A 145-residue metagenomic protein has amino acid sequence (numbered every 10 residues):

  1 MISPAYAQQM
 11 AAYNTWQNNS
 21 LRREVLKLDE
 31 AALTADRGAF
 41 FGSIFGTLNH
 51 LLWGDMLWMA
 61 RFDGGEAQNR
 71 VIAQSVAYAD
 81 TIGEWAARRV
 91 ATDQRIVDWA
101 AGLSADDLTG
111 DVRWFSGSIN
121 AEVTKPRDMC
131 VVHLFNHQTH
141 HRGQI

Functional and structural regions predicted by a protein language model:
M1, Q8-S75, G117-I145: Short, contiguous alpha-helical
S3, A7-M10, T81, W85: Residue-level preference for long, well-ordered alpha-helices that form the structural scaffold of enzyme catalytic
A67-G110: Helix-adjacent hinge/juxtasegments
Q94-V132: A mid-sequence interfacial segment
